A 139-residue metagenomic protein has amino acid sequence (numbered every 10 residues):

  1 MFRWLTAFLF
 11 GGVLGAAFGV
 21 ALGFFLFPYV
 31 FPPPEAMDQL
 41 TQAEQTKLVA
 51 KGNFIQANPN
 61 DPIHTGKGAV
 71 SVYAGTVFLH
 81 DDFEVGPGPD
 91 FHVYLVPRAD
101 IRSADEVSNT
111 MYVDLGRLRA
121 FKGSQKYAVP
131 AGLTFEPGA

Functional and structural regions predicted by a protein language model:
M1-A16: N-terminal Sec-pathway targeting helices
F24-A74, T110-V113: Transition segment at domain starts
T76-F83: Short amphipathic, basic-aromatic surface patches that mediate peripheral association with negatively charged
F83-P87, F135: A short beta-turn/strand-edge loop motif at beta-sheet boundaries
H92-Y94: Beta-strand signatures of extracellular beta-sandwich domains
V96-D100: Short edge-strand/loop segments of extracellular domains
R102-F135: An anionic, turn-rich surface loop/hairpin at beta-sheet edges that serves as a generic interaction/coordination patch
A139: Ligand-binding face of N-terminal immunoglobulin V-set domains in extracellular IgSF glycoproteins
